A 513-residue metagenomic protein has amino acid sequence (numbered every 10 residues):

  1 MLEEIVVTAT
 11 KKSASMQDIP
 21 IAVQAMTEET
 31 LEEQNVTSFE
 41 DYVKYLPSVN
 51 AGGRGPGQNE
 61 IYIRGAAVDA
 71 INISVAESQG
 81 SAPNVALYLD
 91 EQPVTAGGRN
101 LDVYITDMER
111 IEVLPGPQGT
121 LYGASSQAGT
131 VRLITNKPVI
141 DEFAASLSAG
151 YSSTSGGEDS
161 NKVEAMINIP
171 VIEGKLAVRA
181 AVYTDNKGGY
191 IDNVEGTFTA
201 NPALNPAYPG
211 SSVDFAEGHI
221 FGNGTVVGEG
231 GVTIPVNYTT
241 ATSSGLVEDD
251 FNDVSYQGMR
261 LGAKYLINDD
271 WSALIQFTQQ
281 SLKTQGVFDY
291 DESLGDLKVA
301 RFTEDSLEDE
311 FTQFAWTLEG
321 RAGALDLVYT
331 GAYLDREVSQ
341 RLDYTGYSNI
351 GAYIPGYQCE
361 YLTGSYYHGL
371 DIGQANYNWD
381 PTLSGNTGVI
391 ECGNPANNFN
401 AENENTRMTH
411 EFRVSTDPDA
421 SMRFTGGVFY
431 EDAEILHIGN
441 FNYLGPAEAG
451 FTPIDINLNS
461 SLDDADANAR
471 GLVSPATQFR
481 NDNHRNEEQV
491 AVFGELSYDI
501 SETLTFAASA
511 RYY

Functional and structural regions predicted by a protein language model:
M1-Q34, E40-Y45, D269, A273: N-terminal Sec signal peptide and the immediately downstream disordered periplasmic leader that contains the TonB box
T8, E40, K44-Q92: Extracytoplasmic beta-strand/coil segments of soluble accessory domains associated with Gram-negative outer-membrane
V23, L31, V43, I111-G116 (+2 more regions): Non-catalytic regulatory/gating segments with a bias toward low-complexity or hydrophobic composition
E60-Y62, V75-A76, V113, S126-A149 (+1 more regions): N-terminal periplasmic accessory domains that precede and gate Gram-negative outer-membrane beta-barrel machines
V75-P115, A165, P206-P209: Short acidic/polar hinge/loop motifs at secondary-structure boundaries that mediate gating or recognition
S155-T284, T312-Q313, N405-T409, P418-E431 (+4 more regions): Transmembrane beta-barrel wall of Gram-negative outer-membrane proteins
I191-D249, Q285-F302, D343-N400, N440-D482: Solvent-exposed loop segments that connect transmembrane elements
Q276, F311-V338, D380, S384 (+1 more regions): Face-selective signature of the C-terminal outer-membrane beta-barrel domain
